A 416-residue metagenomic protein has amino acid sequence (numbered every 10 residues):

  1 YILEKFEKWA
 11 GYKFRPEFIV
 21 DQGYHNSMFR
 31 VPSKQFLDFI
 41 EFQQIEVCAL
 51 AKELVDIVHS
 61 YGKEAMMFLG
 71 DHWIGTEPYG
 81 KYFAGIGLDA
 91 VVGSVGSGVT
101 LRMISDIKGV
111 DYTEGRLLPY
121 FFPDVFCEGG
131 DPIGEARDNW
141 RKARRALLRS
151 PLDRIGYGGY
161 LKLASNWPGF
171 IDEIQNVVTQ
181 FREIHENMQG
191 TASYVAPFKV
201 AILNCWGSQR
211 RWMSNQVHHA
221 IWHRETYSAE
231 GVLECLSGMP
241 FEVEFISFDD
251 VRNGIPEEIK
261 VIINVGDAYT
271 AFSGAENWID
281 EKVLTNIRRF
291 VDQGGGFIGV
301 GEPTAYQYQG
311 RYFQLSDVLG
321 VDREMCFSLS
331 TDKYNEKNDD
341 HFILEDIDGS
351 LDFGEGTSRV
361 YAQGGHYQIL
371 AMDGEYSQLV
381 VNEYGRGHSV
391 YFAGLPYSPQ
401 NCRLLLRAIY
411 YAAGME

Functional and structural regions predicted by a protein language model:
Y1-L88, S94, M103: Polysaccharide-binding and catalytic clefts of secreted carbohydrate-active enzymes
N26-P32, S105-G134, A164-W167, S208: Active-site clefts of carbohydrate-active enzymes
V31-C48, G87-V95, P119-E135, G158-L161 (+3 more regions): The substrate-binding groove and active-site-proximal loops of carbohydrate-active enzymes, especially glycoside
A65-L69, D89-G93, D111-P119, D153-Y157: Hydrophobic faces of well-ordered beta-strands that scaffold small-molecule active sites in alpha/beta enzyme cores
K81-G85, L101-T113, L147-P151: Acidic (Asp/Glu)-rich catalytic clusters
R144, S150, D172-I259: Aromatic-Pro/Gly-enriched surface loop or interdomain linker that acts as a lid/target-recognition segment
G274-D348: A glycine-rich, often tryptophan-bearing local segment used as a flexible ligand/cofactor-contacting loop or short
E324-G385, Y391-L404, M415-E416: Catalytic beta-strand/loop cores that center a nucleophilic Ser/Cys/Thr and support acyl-enzyme chemistry
